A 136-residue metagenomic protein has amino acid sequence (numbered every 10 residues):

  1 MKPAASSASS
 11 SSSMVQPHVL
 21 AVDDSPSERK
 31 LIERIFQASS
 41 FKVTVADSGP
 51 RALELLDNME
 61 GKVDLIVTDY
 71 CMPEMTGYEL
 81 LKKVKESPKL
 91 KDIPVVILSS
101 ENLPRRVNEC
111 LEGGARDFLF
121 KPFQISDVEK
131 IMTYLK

Functional and structural regions predicted by a protein language model:
M1-L20, P26-T44, S48-K62, Q124-K136: Non-catalytic signal-transmission and effector/linker regions of two-component phosphorelay proteins
S48-R51, T76-K82: Acidic catalytic/metal-coordinating carboxylates
L53-L56, V67, L81, L90: Hydrophobic alpha-helical motif in two-component signaling modules
G61-D64, K89-P94: His-Asp phosphorelay/catalytic-motif detector in bacterial-type signaling
D69, S99: Active-site residues of response regulator receiver
M72: Receiver (REC) domain active-site loop signature in two-component systems and cognate sites in sensor histidine kinases
M75, E79, E86-S87, K91 (+2 more regions): Alpha4 helix (beta4-alpha4-beta5 surface) of REC/receiver domains from two-component response regulators
